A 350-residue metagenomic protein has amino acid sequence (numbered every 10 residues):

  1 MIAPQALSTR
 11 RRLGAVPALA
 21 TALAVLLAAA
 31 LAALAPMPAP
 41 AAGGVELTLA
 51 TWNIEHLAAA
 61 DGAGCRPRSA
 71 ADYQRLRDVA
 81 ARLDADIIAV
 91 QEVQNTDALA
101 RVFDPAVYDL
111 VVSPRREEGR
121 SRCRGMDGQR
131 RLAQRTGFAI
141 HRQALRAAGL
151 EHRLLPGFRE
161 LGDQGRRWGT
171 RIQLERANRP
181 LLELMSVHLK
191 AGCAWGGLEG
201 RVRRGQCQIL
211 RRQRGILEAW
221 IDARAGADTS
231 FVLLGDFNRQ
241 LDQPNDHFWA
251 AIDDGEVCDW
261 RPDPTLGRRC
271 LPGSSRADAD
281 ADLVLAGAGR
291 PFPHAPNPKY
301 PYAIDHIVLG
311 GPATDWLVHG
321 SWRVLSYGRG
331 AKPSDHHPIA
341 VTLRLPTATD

Functional and structural regions predicted by a protein language model:
A18-A33: Bacterial N-terminal signal peptides
M37-Q134, G215, A331, R344-D350: N-terminal, active-site-proximal structural segment of metallo-dependent hydrolase catalytic domains
E46-D61, E151-R153, L181-A191: Active-site-proximal beta-strand elements of phosphoester/diester hydrolases
L49-I54, V79-A100, A139, I172 (+6 more regions): Active-site beta-strand/loop signature of hydrolases that rely on acidic residues for catalysis
D61-P67, D84-V90, R124-M126, F158-E160 (+3 more regions): Second-shell loop/turn segments in exported
I87, V93-L189: Structured beta-strand-rich core segments of catalytic domains in phosphoester-bond hydrolases
G149, E160-Q164, A219-V232, N238-D350: Metal-dependent phosphoester-hydrolase catalytic domains
A177-P180, S186-Q206: Active-site His/acidic residue clusters
